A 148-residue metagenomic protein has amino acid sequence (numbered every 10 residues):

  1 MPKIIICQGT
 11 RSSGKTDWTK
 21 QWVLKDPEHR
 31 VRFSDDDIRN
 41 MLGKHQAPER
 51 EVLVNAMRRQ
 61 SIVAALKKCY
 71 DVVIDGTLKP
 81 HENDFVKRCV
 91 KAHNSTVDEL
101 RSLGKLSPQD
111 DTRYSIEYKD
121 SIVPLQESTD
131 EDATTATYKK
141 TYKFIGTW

Functional and structural regions predicted by a protein language model:
P2-I6, V31, D71-D75: Residue-level preference for the first positions of well-ordered beta-strands
P2-Q8, S13, Q21, K25 (+1 more regions): Conserved GTP-binding G-domain of TRAFAC-class P-loop NTPases and closely related GTPase folds
C7-G9, P48, T77: Short linear motifs at secondary-structure transitions and domain/linker junctions
G14-K15, E82: Short catalytic/ligand-binding loop motif for oxyanion handling, primarily in non-cytosolic enzymes, centered on
D17-Y70: Conserved substrate/cofactor phosphate-moiety recognition/catalytic segment in nucleotide-dependent phosphotransferases
E28, Q46-E51, K67, E82 (+4 more regions): Glutamate identity and glutamate-enriched acidic tracts
R30, N40, R59, K79 (+3 more regions): A generic signature of intrinsically disordered, low-complexity regions enriched in glycine/proline and charged/polar
V52-L100: Glycine-rich phosphate-binding loop used to anchor ATP phosphates in small-molecule kinases, encompassing both
